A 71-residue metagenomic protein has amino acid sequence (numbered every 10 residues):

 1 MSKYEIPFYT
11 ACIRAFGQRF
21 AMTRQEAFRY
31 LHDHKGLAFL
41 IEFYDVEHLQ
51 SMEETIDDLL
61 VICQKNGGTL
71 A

Functional and structural regions predicted by a protein language model:
M1-F8, I41, H48-S51: Charged, low-complexity, helix/coiled-coil-prone segments
M1-Q25: N-terminal acidic leader/helix
Y9, F39-L40, V61-I62: N-terminal, charged low-complexity regulatory/assembly segments
G17, A21-L31, K35-E47: Amphipathic, hydrophobic secondary-structure cores in small proteins
Y44-A71: Long, compositionally biased
